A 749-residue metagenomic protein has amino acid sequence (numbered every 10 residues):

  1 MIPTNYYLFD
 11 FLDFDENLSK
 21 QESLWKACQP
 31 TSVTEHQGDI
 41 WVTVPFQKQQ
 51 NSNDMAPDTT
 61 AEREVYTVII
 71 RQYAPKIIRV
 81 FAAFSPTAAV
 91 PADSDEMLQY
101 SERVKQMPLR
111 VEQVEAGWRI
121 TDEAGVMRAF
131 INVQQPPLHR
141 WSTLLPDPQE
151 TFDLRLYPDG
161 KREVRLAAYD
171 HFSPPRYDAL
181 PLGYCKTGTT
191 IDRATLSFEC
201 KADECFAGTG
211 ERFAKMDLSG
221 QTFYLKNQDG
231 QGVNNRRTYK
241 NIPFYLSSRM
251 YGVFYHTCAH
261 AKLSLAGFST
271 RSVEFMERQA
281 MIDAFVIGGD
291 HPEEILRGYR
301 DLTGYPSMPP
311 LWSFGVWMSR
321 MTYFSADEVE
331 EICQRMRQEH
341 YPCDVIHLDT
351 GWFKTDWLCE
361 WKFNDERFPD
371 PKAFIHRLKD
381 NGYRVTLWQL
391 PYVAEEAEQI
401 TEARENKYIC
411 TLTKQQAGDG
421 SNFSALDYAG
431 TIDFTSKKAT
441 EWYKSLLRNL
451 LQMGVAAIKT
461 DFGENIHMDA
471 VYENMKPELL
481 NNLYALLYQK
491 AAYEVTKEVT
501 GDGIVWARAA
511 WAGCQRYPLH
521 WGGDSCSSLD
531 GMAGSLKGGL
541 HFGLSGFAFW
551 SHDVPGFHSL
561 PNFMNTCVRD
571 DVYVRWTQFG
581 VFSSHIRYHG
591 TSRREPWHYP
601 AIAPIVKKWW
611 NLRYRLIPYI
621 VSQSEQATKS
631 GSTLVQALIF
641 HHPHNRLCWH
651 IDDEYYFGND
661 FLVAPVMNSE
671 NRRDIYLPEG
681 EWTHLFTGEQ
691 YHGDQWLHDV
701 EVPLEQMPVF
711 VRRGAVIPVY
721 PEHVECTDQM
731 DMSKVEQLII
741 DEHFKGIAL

Functional and structural regions predicted by a protein language model:
M1-A27: Intrinsically disordered, low-structural-confidence terminal and linker regions
I2-F9, F46-K48, T60-E62, A83-P310 (+6 more regions): Catalytic and substrate-binding clefts that recognize carbohydrates or anionic sugar/phosphate headgroups
A56-P57, T67, G230-V233, K240-I242 (+12 more regions): Generic recognition of flexible, low-complexity loop/linker segments
Q72-R79, F84: Residue-level recognition of beta-strand termini and adjacent short loop/turns
I77-R79, R119, P243-F244, M250-V253 (+20 more regions): Beta-sheet entry/capping signal
A83-S85, A92-S101, E123, Y157-D159 (+6 more regions): Aromatic- and carboxylate-enriched substrate-binding clefts and catalytic-loop regions of carbohydrate-active enzymes
Y493-E498, D502-G503, A510-W521, G534 (+2 more regions): Catalytic core of carbohydrate-active enzymes
